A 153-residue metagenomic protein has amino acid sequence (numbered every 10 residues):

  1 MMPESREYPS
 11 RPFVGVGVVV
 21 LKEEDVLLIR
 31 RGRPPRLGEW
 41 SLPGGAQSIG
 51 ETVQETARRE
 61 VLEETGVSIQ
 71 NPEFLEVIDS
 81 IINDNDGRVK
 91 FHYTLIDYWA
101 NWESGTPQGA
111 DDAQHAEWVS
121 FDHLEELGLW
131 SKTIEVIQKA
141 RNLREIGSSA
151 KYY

Functional and structural regions predicted by a protein language model:
M1-G17, R88: Acidic, metal-coordinating catalytic segment for phosphate/diphosphate chemistry, firing primarily on the Nudix
V18, F74, Y98-A100: A structural signal for short, well-ordered beta-strand segments
K22: A cytosolic small-molecule/anion-sensing beta-strand core signal
D25-E64: Conserved Nudix-box catalytic region and its N-terminal flanking loop in Nudix hydrolases and closely related
S68-V77: A short coil-to-beta-strand element that immediately follows conserved catalytic motifs
I78-T106: Active-site-adjacent beta-strand/loop module that shapes the phosphate/pyrophosphate-binding cleft
D97, Q108-A140: NUDIX/MutT-family hydrolases
T133-Y153: Charged phosphate-binding loop/patch that engages nucleotide di/tri-phosphates or the phosphate backbone of nucleic
